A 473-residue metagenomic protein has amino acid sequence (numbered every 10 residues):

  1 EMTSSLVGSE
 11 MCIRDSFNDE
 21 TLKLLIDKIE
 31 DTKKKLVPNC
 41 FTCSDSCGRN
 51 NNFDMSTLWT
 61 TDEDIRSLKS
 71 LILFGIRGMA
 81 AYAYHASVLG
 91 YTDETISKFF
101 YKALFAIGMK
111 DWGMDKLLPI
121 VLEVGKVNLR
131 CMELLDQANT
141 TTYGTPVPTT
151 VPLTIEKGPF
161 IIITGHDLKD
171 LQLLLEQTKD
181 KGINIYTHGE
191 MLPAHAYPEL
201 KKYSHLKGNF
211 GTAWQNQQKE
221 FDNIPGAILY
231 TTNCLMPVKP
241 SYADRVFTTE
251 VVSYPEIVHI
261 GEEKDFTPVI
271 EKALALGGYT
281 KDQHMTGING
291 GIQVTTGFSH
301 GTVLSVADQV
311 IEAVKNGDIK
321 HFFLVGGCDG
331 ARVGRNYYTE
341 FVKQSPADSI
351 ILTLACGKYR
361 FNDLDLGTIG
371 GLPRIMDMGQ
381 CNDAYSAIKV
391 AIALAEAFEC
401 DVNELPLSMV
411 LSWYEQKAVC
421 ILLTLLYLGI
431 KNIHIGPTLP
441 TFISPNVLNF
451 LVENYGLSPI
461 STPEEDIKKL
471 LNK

Functional and structural regions predicted by a protein language model:
E1-G8, I13: Single conserved hydrophobic/aromatic residue that forms the stacking wall/gate of nucleotide- or nucleobase-binding
V7, D15-G78, K116-K473: Anaerobic metallocofactor- and corrinoid-dependent redox/one-carbon enzyme cores, especially those from methanogenesis
E10, A83-A86, I107, T178 (+1 more regions): Generic structural signal for hydrophobic core residues of well-folded globular domains
D15-S16, V88-Y91, D111: Charged, low-complexity interaction regions
I26, L68-F100: Boundary segments of small protein-protein interaction reader/adaptor domains
Y82, A103, L471-K473: Internal alpha/beta core interface subdomains
I96-M114, I120, V124: N-terminal alpha-helical interaction blocks
